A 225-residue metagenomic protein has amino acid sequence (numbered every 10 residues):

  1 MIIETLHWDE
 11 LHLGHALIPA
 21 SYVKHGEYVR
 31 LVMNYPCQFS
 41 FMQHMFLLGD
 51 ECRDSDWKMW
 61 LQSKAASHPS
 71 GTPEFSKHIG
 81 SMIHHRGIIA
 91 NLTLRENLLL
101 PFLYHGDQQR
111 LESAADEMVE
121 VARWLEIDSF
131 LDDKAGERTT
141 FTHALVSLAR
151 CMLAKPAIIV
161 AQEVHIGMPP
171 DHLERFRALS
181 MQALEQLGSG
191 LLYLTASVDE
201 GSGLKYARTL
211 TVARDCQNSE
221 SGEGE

Functional and structural regions predicted by a protein language model:
L13-R53: Glycine-rich P-loop/Walker A and Walker A-like loops and their local beta1-loop-alpha1 context in P-loop NTPases
W60-G80: ABC ATPase NBD coupling module
H78-I89, S197: Catalytic "switch" loops of ABC-type ATPases
H85, N91-D107, E117: Q-loop/switch helix immediately C-terminal to the Walker
A114-L131: Conserved ABC ATPase "signature" region
L148: Hydrophobic anchor residue at the start of the ABC signature
D171-S202: Conserved catalytic loops of ABC-family nucleotide-binding domains
